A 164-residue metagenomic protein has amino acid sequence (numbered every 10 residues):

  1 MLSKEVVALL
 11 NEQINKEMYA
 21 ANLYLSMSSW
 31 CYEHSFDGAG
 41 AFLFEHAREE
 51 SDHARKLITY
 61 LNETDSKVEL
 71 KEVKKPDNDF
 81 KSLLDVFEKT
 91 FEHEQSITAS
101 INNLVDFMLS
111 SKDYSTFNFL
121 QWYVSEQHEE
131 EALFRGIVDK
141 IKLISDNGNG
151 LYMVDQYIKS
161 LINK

Functional and structural regions predicted by a protein language model:
M1-K164: Iron-associated oxidoreductase/ferritin-like identity signal
